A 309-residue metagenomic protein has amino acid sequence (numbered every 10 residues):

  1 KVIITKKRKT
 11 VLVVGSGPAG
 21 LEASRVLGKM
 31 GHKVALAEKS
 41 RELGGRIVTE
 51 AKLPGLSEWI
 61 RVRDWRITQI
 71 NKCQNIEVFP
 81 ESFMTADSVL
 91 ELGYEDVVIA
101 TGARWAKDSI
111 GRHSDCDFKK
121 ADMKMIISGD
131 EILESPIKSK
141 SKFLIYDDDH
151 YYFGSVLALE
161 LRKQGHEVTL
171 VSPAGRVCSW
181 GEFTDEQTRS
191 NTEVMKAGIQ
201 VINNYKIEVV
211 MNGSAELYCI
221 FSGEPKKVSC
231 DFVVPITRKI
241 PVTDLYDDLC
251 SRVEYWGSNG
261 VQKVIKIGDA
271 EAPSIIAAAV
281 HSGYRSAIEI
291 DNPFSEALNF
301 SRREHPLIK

Functional and structural regions predicted by a protein language model:
I3-K39, L43, V78-G93, T101-E182 (+2 more regions): Rossmann-like dinucleotide/flavin-binding elements
G45-E95, G181-E208: N-terminal Rossmann-like dinucleotide/flavin-binding domain of flavoprotein oxidoreductases that bind FAD/FMN
I207-E208, I220-S222: Short polar/acidic secondary-structure junctions
V209-V210, K266: Generic beta-strand structural signal
G213-Y218: Short polybasic amphipathic segments
